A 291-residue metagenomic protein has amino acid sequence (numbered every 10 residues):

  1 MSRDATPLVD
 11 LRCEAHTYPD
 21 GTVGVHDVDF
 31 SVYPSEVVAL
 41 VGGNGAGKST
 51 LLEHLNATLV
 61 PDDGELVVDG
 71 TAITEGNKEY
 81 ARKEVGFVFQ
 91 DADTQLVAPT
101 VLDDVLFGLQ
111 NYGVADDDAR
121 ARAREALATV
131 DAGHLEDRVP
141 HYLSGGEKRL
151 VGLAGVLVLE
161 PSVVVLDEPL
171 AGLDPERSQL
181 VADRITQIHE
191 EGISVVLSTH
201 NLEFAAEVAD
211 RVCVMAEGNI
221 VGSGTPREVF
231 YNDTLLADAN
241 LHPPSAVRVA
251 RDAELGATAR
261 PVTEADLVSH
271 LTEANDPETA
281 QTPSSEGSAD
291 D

Functional and structural regions predicted by a protein language model:
V41-G43: The feature captures the beta-strand-to-loop junction immediately N-terminal to the Walker
N56: Helix-to-loop junction immediately C-terminal to a conserved catalytic motif
G64-T74, A81: Conserved ABC transporter NBD signature motif
D117-L135: Conserved ABC ATPase "signature" region
V139-L143, E147: Conserved ABC ATPase signature
V156-L157: ABC ATPase C-loop
L236-D291: ABC ATPase nucleotide-binding domains
